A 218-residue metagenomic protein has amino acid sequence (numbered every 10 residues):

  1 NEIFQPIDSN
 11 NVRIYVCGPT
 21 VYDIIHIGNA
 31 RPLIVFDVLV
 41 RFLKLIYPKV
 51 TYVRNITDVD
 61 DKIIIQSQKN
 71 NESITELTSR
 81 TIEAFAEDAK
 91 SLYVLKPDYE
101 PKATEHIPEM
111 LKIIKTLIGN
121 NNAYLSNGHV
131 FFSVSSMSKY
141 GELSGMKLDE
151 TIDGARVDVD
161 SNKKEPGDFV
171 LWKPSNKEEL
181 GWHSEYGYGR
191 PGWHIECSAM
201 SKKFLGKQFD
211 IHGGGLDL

Functional and structural regions predicted by a protein language model:
N1-L218: NTP-dependent nucleotidyl-transfer catalytic core
